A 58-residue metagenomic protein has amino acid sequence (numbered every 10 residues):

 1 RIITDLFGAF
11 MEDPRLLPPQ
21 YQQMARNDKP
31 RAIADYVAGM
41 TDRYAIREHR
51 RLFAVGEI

Functional and structural regions predicted by a protein language model:
R1-I58: Histidine-centered, transition-metal-coordinating active-site segments
